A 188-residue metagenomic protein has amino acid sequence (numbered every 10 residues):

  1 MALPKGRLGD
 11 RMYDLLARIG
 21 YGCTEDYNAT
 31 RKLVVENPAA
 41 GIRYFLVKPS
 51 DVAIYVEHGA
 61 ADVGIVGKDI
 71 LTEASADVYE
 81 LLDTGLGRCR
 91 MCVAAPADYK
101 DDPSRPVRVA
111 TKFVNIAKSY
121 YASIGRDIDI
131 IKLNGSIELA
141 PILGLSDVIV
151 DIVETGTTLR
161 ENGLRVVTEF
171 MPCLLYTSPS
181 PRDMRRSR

Functional and structural regions predicted by a protein language model:
A2-V35, R90-P141, L145: Bilobed "Venus flytrap"/periplasmic-binding protein-like clamshell domains and structurally analogous long
C23-I42, L46, E57, E73-L82: Translation machinery proteins
E25-V34, V150, R165, E169-M171 (+1 more regions): N-terminal organellar transit peptides
R31-E36, A140, D147-R160, L164: Ligand-binding pocket segment of bilobal, Venus flytrap-like solute-binding proteins
V34-P38, F45-A61, I124, S136-D147: Short helices/loops that flank or line small-molecule/ion binding pockets
K48-S50, G59-L71, I152-T157: Beta->alpha turn/N-cap motifs
G85-V93, T158-L159, G163-S178: Periplasmic-binding protein-like
Y176-R188: Single conserved hydrophobic/aromatic residue that forms the stacking wall/gate of nucleotide- or nucleobase-binding
